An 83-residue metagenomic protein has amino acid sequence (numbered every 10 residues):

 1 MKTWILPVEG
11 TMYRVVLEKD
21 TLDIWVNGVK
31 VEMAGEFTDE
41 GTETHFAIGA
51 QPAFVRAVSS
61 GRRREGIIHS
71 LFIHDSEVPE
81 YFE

Functional and structural regions predicted by a protein language model:
M1-E83: Cysteine-centric segments in proteins
